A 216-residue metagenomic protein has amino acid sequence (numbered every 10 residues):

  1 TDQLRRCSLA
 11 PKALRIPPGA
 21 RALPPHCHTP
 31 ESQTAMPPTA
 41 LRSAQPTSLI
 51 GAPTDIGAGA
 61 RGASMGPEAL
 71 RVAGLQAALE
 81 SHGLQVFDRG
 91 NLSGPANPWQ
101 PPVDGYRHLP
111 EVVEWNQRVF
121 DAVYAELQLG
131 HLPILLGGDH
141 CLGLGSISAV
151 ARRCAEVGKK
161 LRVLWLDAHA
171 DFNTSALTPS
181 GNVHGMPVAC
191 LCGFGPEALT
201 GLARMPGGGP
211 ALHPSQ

Functional and structural regions predicted by a protein language model:
K12-R15, Q33: Charged/polar low-complexity intrinsically disordered segments
R15-P25: Compositionally biased, low-complexity flexible segments
P37-Q216: Conserved alpha-helical scaffold segments that buttress catalytic/binding sites
